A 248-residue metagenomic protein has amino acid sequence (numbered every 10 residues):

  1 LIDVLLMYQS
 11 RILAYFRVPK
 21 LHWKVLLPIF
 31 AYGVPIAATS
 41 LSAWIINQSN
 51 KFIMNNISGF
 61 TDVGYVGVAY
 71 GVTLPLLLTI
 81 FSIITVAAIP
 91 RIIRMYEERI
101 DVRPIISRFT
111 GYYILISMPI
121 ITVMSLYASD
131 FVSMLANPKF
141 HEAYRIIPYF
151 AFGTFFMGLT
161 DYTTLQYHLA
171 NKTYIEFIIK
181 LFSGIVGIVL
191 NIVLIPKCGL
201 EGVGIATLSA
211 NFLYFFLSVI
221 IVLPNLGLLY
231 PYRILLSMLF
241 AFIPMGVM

Functional and structural regions predicted by a protein language model:
L1-M7, T39, A43, N47 (+6 more regions): Short runs within selected transmembrane alpha-helices of multi-pass transporters and secretion channels
D3-N47, A87-P104, N225-M238: Interhelical loop/hinge segments that connect adjacent transmembrane helices in multipass membrane
V25-Y32, I36, I53-L74, R103-P104 (+1 more regions): Interfacial/gating helices of multi-pass transporter permease domains
P35, N50-I53, D62-F81, G111-L115 (+2 more regions): Alpha-helical transmembrane segments of polytopic membrane transporters and translocases
I46-S58, A88-I89, Y127-V132: Hydrophobic/aromatic end-of-helix segments at the C-terminal termini of transmembrane alpha-helices
F60, S107, M124-F155, E201: Interfacial segments at transmembrane-helix termini and the short loops linking adjacent helices
A69, T73-S117, T164-L169: Helix-loop junctions and terminal segments of transmembrane helices in multi-pass membrane transport/translocation
S183-V186, R233-M248: Transmembrane alpha-helical segments of multi-pass transport proteins
